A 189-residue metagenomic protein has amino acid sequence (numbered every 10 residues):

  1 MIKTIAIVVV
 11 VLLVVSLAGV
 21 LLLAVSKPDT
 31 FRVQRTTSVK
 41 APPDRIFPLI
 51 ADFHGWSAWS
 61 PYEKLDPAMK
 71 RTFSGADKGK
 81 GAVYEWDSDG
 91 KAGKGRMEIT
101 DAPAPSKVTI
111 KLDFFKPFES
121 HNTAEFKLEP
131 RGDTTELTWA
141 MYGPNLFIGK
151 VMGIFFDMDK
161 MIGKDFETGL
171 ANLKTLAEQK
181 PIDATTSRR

Functional and structural regions predicted by a protein language model:
T4, D101, K111-E167, L173-T175: Beta-strand/loop substructures that line and gate deep hydrophobic ligand-binding cavities in soluble
T4-A76: Hydrophobic ligand-binding cavity/cleft-lining segments
R32-Q34, A92-M97, E119-E125: Short, surface-exposed coil-to-beta transition loops
T36-K40, E85-D87, E98, T109-K111 (+1 more regions): Generic structural detector for well-ordered beta-strands
I50-S60, S88, F166, L170 (+1 more regions): Sec/Tat-exported extracytoplasmic proteins
D52-D101, V151-M152: Extracytoplasmic/periplasmic/luminal assembly and interaction segments in envelope/secretory/respiratory proteins
K70, G81-Y84, I110-D113, T123-A124: N-terminal post-signal-peptidase region of extra-cytosolic proteins
R71, K174-R189: Short, highly charged C-terminal tails/helix-capping segments
